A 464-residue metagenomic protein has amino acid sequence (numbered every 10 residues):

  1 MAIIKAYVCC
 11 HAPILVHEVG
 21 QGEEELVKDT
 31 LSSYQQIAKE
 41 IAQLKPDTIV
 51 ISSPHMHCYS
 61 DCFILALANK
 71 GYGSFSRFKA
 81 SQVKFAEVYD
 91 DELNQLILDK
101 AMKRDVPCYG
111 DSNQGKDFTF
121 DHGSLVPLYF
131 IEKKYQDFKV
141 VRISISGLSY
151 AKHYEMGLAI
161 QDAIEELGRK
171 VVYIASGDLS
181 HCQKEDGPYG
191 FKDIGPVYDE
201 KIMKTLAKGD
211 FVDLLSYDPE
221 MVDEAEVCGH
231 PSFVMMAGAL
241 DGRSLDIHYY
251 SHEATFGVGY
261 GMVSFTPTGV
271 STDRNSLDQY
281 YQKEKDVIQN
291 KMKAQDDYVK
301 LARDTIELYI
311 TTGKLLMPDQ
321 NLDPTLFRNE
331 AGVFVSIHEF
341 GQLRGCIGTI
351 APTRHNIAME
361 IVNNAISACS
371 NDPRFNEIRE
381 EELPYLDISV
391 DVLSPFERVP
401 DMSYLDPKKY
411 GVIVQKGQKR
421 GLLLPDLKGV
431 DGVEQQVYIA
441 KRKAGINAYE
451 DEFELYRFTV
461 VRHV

Functional and structural regions predicted by a protein language model:
M1-D47, C58-L158, D186-D297, E377-E381 (+5 more regions): Flexible, D/E/H-enriched segments
T48-V50, V172: Structural motif
H55-H57, L179-S180: Catalytic metal-binding/acid-base residues of hydrolase active sites
S144-Y198, I337-I357: Active-site beta-strand/loop microenvironment that shapes enzyme catalytic pockets
N290-G332: Short, basic/aromatic recognition patches
I350-E377: A short mixed-secondary-structure module that forms the rim of ligand-binding clefts
I388-V392: Core nucleotide-handling region used for phosphoryl-transfer chemistry
